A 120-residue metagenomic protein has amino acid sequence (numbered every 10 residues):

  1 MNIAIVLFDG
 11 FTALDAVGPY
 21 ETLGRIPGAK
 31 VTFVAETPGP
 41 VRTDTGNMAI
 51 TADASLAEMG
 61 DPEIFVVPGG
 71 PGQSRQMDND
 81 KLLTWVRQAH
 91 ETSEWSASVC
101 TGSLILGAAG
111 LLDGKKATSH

Functional and structural regions predicted by a protein language model:
M1-S96, S103-A108, D113-G114: Extended, subdomain-level signal for the structured scaffold at the beginning of enzyme domains
S119: Class I SAM-dependent methyltransferase SAM-binding "motif I" and its flanking Rossmann-like core
